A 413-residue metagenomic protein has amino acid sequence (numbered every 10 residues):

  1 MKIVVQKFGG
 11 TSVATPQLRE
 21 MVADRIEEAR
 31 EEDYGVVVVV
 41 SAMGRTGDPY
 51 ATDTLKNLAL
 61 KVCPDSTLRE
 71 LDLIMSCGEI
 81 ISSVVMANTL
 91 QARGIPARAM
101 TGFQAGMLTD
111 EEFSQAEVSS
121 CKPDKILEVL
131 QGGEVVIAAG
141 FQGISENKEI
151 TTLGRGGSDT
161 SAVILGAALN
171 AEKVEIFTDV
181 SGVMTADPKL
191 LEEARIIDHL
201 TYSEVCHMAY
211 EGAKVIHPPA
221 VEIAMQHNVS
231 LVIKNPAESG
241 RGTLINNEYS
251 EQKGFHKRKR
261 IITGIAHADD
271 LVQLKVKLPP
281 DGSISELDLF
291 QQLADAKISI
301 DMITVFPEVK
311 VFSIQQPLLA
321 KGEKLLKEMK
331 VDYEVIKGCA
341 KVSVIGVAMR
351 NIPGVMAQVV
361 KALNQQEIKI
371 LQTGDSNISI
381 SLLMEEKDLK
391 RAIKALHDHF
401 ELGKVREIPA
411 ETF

Functional and structural regions predicted by a protein language model:
M1-V221, M384-E385, K404, P409-F413: Nucleotide/pyrophosphate-binding catalytic subdomain
Y34, I95, V229, I298 (+1 more regions): Short phosphate-binding/catalytic loops that engage adenosine nucleotides
S41-G44, Y50-D53, I233-Q252: Terminal amphipathic helices with adjacent charged low-complexity linkers/tails
M43-G44, V180-G182, H227-L231, N235-G240 (+2 more regions): Glycine-rich beta-alpha junction loops
K173-F177, L231-I233, D301: Short hydrophobic alpha-helical runs that function as membrane-insertion/retention elements
A224: Acidic-aromatic/histidine active-site loop/patch
T243-F413: A conserved regulatory-domain signal marking ACT and ACT-like small-molecule sensing domains and adjacent regulatory
